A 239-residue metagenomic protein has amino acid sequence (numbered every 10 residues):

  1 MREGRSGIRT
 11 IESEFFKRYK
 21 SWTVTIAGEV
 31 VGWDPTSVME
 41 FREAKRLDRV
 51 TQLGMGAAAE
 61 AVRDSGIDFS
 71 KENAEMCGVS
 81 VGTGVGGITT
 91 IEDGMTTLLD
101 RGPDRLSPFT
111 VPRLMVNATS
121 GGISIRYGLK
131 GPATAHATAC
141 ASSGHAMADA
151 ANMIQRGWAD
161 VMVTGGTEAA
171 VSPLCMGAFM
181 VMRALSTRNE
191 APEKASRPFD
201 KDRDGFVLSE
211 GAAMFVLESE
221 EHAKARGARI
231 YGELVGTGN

Functional and structural regions predicted by a protein language model:
R2-R9, E190-N239: Condensing-enzyme catalytic core mediating Claisen C-C bond formation in acyl metabolism
R5-T138, T167-M176: Conserved beta-ketoacyl condensing-enzyme motif
E12, W158-D204, T237-N239: Acyl-CoA/ACP chain-elongation machinery
A74-C77, L106, L129-P132, D149 (+6 more regions): Short coil/turn connectors at secondary-structure junctions
S80-T83, A137, M162-E168, S209 (+2 more regions): Short beta-strand segments
S143: Short conserved active-site loop signatures built around small residues
A146: Active-site histidine-anchored catalytic micro-motif
